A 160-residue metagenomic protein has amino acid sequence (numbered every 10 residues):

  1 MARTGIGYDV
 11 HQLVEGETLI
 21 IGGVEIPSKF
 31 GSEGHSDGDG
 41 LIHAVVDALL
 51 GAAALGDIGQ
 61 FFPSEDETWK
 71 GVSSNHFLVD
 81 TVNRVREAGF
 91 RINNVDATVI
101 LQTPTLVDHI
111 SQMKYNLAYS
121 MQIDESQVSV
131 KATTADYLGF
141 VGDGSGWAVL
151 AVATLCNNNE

Functional and structural regions predicted by a protein language model:
M1-S111, M121: RNase III-family endoribonuclease catalytic core
I110-K114, D143: Short, low-complexity, polybasic intrinsically disordered segments
D124-Q127: Short acidic capping loops at alpha-helix termini that bridge into adjacent secondary structure
V130-T134: Pyridoxal 5′-phosphate
Y137-G139: Short acidic, Gly/Pro-enriched loop/turn segments at secondary-structure junctions
V141-E160: C-terminal edge-of-domain segments
